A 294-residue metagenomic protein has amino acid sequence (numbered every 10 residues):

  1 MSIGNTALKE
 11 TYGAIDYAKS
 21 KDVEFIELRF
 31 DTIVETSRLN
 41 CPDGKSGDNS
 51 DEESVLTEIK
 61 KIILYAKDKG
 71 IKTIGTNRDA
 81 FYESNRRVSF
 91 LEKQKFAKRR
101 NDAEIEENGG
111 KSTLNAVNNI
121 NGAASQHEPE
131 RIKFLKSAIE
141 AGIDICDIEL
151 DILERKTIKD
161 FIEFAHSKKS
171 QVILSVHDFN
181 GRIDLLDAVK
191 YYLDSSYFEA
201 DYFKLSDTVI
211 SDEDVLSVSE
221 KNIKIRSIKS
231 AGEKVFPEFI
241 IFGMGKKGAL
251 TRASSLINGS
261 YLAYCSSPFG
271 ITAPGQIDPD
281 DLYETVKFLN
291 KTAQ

Functional and structural regions predicted by a protein language model:
S2-K19, F25-R38, D51-K95, R99 (+2 more regions): Active-site beta->alpha loop and helix N-cap motifs at the rims of alpha/beta catalytic domains
V23, G70-K72, I143, S167-K169 (+2 more regions): A general structural motif
T32-N40, K224-K229: Short regulatory "switch" loops immediately downstream of catalytic or recognition motifs within protein catalytic
P42-G44, A103, A123-A124, A138 (+1 more regions): Low-complexity, intrinsically disordered tandem-repeat tracts enriched in small residues
D43, G47, K98-E106, T113-V117: Short, low-complexity, charge-dense intrinsically disordered segments
D151-F161, K168-Q294: Catalytic alpha/beta core domains of metabolic enzymes, predominantly
